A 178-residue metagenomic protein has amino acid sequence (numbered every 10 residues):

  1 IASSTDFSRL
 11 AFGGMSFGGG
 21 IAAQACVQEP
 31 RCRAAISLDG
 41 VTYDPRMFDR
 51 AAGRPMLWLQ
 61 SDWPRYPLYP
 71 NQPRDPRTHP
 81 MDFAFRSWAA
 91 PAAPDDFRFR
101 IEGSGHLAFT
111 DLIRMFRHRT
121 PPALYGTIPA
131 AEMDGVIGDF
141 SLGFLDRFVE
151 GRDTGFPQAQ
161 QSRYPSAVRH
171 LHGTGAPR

Functional and structural regions predicted by a protein language model:
I1-M15: Gly/Ser-rich "nucleophile elbow"/oxyanion-hole loop immediately N-terminal to the catalytic nucleophile in hydrolases
D6-S8, A51-M56, S61, A92-D96: Short, proline-enriched alpha-helix->beta-strand connector loops that line the catalytic pocket of alpha/beta-hydrolase
G13, L38-D39, L59, I101-E102: Alpha/beta-hydrolase-fold catalytic nucleophile elbow
G19-P30: Short glycine-enriched nucleophile-adjacent loop and the immediately C-terminal alpha-helix near the catalytic center
P30-Y43, R54-P55: A conserved short beta-strand
T42-D49, M81-R86: Alpha-helical scaffolding within the catalytic cores of extracellular/periplasmic polymer-degrading hydrolases
Q60-M133: Active-site-adjacent alpha-helix of alpha/beta-hydrolase-fold enzymes
I101-L107, D111-R178: Alpha/beta-hydrolase-fold serine-hydrolase catalytic core, especially in secreted/extracellular enzymes
